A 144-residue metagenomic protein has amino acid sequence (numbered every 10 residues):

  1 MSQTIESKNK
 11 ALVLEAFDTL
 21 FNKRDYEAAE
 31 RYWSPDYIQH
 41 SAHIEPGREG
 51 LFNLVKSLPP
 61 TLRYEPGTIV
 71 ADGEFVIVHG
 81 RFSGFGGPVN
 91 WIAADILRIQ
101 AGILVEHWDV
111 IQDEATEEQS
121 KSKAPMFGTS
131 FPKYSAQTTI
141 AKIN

Functional and structural regions predicted by a protein language model:
M1-N144: C-terminal and inter-domain tail/linker signature
